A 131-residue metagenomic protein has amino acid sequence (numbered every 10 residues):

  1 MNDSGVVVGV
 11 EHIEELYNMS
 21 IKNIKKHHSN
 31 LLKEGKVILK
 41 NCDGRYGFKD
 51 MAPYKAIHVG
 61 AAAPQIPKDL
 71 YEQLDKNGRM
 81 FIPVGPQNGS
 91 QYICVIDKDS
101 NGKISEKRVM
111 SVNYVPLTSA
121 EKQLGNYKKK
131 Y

Functional and structural regions predicted by a protein language model:
M1-N101: Conserved nucleotide-cofactor-binding alpha/beta core module
G85-Y131: Active-site capping/gating segments
